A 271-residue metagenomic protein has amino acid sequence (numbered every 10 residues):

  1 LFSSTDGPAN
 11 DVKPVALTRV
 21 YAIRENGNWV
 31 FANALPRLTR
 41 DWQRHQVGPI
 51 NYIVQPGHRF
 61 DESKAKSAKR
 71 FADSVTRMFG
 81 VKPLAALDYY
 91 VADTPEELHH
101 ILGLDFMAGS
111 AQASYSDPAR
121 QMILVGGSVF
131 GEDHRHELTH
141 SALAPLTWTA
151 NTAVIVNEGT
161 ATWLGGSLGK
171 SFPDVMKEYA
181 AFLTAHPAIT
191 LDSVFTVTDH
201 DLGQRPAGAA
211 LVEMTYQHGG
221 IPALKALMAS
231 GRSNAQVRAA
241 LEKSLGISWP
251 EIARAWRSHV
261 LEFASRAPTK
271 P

Functional and structural regions predicted by a protein language model:
L1-D11, R135-L138: Surface-exposed, charged secondary-structure patches
F2-S4, P36, P56-H58, V91-D93 (+1 more regions): A mature extracytoplasmic/lumenal domain signature
D6-W42: Short beta-strand edge/turn micro-motifs at domain boundaries
R24-E25, V47, D174-K177: Acidic surface patches and DE-rich sequence motifs
N26-G27, T94, S167-L168: Short loop segments at secondary-structure junctions
N33-R37, V47-I50, G57, G246 (+1 more regions): N-terminal targeting sequences that direct proteins away from the cytosol to non-cytosolic compartments
W42-A153, K170-S171, Q236-A240: Juxtacatalytic substrate-recognition/specificity segment
A111-Y115, M122-I123, V129, D133 (+1 more regions): Acidic/His/Gly-enriched intrinsically disordered linker/tail segments that often contain short helix/coil "MoRF-like"
